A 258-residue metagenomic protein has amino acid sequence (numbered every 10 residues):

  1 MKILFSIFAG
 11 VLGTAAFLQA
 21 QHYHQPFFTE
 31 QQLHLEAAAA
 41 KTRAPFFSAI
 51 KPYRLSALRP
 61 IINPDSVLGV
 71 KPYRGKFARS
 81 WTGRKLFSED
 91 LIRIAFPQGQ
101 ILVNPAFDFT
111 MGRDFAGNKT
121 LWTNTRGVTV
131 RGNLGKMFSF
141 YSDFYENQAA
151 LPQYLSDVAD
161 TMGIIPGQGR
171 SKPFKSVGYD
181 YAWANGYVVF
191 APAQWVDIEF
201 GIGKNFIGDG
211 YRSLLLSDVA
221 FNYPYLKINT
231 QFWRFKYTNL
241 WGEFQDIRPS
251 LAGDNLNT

Functional and structural regions predicted by a protein language model:
M1-H24: Bacterial Sec-dependent N-terminal signal peptides
H22-T258: Outer-membrane beta-barrel channel domains
